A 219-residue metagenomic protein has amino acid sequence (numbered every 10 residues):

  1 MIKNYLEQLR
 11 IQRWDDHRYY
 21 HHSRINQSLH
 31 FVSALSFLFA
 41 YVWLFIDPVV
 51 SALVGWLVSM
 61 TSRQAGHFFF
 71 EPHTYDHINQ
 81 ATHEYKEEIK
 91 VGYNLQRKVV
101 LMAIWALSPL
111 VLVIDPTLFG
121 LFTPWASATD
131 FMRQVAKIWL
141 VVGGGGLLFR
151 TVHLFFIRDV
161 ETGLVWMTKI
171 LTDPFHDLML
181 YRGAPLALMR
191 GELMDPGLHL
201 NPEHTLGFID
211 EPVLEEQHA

Functional and structural regions predicted by a protein language model:
M1-H17, F68-Y93, V152-A219: Membrane-proximal soluble regions of multi-pass membrane proteins
I11-Y41, E87-L101: Membrane interfacial helix-start motif at the N-side
V32, S36-F39, V58-F70, I104-P109: Alpha-helical transmembrane segments of eukaryotic organelle membrane transporters and related multi-pass membrane
F39-V54, L110-K137: Helix-coil boundary and interhelical linker segments in multi-pass alpha-helical membrane proteins
V42, I46-E71, G145-I157: Hydrophobic alpha-helical membrane-embedded segments
Y93-L118, M179-L186: C-terminal halves and exits of single transmembrane alpha-helices
I104-P124, G191-T205: Alpha-helical transmembrane segments and their membrane-interface junctions in multi-pass membrane proteins
R133-F155, P174-D177: Alpha-helical membrane-embedded segments
